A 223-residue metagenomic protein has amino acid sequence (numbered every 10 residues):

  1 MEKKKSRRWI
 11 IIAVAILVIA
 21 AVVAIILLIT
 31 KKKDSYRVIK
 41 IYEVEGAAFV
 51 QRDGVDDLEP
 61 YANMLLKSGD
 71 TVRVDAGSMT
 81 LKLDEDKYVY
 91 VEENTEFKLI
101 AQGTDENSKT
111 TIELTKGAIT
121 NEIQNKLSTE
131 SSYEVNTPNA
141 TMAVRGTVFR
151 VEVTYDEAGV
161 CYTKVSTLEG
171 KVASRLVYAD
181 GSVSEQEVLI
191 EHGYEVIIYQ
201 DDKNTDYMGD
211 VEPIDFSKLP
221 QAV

Functional and structural regions predicted by a protein language model:
E2-I26: N-terminal Sec-pathway targeting helices
A24-N63, K67, T71, D75 (+3 more regions): Flexible, surface-exposed loop/linker segments and immediately adjacent secondary-structure boundaries
